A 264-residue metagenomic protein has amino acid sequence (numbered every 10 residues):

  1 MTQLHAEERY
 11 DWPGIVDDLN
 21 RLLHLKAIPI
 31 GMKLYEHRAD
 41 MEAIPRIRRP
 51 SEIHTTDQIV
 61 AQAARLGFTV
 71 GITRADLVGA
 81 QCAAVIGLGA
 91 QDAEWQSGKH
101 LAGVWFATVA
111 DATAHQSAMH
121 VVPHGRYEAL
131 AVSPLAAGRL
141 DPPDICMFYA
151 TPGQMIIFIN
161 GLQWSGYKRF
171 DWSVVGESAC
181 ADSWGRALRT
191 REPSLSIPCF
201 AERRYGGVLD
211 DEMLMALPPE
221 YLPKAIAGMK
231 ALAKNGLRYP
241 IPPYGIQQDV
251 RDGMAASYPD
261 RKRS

Functional and structural regions predicted by a protein language model:
T2-Q3: N-terminal amphipathic, basic-rich helices that act as targeting or association modules
A6-S264: Acidic, serine/proline-rich low-complexity intrinsically disordered regions
